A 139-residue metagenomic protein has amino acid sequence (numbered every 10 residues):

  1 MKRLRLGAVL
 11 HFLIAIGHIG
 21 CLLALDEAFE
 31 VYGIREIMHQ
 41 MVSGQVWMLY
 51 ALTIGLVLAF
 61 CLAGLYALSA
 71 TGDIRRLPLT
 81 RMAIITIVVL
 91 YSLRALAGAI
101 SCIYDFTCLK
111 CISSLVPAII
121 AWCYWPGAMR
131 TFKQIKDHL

Functional and structural regions predicted by a protein language model:
M1-G17, L139: Cytosolic juxtamembrane helix and N-cap/initiation of the first transmembrane helix
G17-L52: Interfacial loop at the N-terminal end of multi-pass membrane proteins
H39, P78-L79, I103-L115: Non-cytosolic membrane-interface motifs at loop->transmembrane helix junctions
L52-Y66, V116-A118: Core segments of transmembrane alpha-helices that mediate helix-helix packing or line hydrophobic substrate/ligand
G64-R81, T131: Juxtamembrane helix-break-helix junctions at the cytosolic face of small multi-pass alpha-helical membrane proteins
M82-G98: Hydrophobic alpha-helical membrane segments
L96-C111, A128-R130: Membrane-helix boundary connector in multi-pass membrane proteins
A118-I135: Membrane-water interface at the C-terminal end of transmembrane alpha helices
